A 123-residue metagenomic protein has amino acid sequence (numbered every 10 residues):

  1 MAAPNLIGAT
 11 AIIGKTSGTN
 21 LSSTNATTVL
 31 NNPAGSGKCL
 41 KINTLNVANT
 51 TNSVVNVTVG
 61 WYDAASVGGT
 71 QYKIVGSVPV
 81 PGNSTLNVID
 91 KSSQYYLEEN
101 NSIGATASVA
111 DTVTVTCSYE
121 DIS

Functional and structural regions predicted by a protein language model:
A2-K38, E99-N100, T106-S123: C-terminal interaction-tip segments
G37-A48: Short beta-strand elements of extracellular/lumenal beta-sandwich folds
V47-N52, S108: Short solvent-exposed strand-capping/beta-turn motif centered on an Asx-Ser/Thr pair
T58-Y62, T116-S118: Beta-strand signatures of extracellular beta-sandwich domains
Y62-V67, I122: Change "in extracellular beta-sheet-rich domains … of secreted and cell-surface proteins" to "in beta-sheet-rich domains
A65-N100: Intrinsically disordered, low-complexity Pro/Gly/Ser/Thr-rich segments with frequent PxxP/GP/PP motifs and embedded
